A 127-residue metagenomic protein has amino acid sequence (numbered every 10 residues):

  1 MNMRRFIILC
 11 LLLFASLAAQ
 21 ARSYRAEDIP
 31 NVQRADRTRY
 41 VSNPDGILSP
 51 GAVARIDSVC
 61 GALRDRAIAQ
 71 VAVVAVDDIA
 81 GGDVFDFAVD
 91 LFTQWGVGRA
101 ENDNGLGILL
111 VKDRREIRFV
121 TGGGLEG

Functional and structural regions predicted by a protein language model:
M1, L13-A15, G105: Helix-centric, low-specificity signal for extended rod-like, repetitive segments
M1-I7: Bacterial N-terminal signal peptides that target proteins for export
I8-Q20: Hydrophobic h-region of N-terminal signal peptides that target proteins for export in Gram-negative bacteria
R22-G127: Folded, non-transmembrane soluble domains that reside on the lumenal/extracytoplasmic side of membranes
